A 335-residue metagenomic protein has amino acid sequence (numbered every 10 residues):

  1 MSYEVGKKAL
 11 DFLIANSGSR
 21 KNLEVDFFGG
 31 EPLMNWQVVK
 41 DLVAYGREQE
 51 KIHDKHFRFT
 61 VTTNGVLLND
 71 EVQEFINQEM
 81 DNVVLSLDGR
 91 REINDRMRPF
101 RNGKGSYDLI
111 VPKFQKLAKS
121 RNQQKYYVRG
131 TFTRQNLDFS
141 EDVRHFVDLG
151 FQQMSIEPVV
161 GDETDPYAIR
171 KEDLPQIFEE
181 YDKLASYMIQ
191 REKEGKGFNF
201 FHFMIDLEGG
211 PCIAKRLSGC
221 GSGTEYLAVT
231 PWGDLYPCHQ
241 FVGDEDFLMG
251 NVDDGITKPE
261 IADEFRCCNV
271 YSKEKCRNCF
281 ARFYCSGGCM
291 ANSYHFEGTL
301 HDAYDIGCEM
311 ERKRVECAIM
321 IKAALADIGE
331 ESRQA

Functional and structural regions predicted by a protein language model:
M1-V5, Q37, D41, L109-P112 (+9 more regions): Generic recognition of stable, solvent-exposed alpha-helical segments in well-folded globular domains
Y3-G6, L10-D26, N35-V159: Radical SAM/AdoMet-radical enzyme domain recognition
G29-G30: Short acidic donor-binding/metal-coordinating loop in glycosyltransferase active sites
E92-D108, Q115, K119-Y226, E245-L248: Radical SAM enzyme [4Fe-4S]-AdoMet core and its adjacent flexible, acidic and glycine-rich loops/tails across
T230: Short, acidic, Ser/Thr-enriched surface-loop or helix-capping motifs
V242-A335: Flexible mid-to-C-terminal extensions adjoining Fe-S/redox cofactors in radical SAM and related proteins
